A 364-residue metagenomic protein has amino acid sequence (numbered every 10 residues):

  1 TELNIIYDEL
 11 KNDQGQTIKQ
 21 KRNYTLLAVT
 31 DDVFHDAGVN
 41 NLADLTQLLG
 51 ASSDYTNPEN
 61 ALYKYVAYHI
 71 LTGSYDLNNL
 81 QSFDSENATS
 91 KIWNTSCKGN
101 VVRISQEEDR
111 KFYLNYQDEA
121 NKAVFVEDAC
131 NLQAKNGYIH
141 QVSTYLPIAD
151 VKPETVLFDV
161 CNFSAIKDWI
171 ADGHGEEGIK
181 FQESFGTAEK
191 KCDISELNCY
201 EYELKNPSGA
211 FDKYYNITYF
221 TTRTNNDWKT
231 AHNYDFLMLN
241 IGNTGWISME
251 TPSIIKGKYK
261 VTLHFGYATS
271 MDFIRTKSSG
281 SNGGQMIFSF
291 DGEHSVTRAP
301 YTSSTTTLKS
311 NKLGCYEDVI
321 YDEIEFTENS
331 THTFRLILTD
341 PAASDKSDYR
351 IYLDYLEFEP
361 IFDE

Functional and structural regions predicted by a protein language model:
T1-E364: Mature, structured domains of secreted/extracytosolic soluble proteins
